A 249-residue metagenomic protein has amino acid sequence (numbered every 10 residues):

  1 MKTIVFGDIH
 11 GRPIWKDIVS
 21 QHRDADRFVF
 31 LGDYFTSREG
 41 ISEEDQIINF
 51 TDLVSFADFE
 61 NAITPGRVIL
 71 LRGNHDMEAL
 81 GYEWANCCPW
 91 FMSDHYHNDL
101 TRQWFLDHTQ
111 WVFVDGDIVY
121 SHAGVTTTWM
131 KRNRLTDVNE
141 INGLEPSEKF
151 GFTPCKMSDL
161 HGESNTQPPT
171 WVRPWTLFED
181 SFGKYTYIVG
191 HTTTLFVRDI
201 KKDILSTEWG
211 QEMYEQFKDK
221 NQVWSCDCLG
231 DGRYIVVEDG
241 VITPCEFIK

Functional and structural regions predicted by a protein language model:
M1, D24-D26, P65-R67, G116 (+1 more regions): A general structural motif
M1-I4, F113-Y120, K220-Q222: Beta-strand-turn-beta hairpins that frame and shape the catalytic cleft of phosphate-ester-processing enzymes
V5-G7, F28-D33, L70-N74, Y120-S121 (+2 more regions): Active-site neighborhood of phospho(di)ester-bond hydrolases with catalytic His/Asp-centered motifs
F6, G11-T101: Core catalytic region of metal-dependent phosphoesterases/phosphodiesterases, especially metallo-beta-lactamase-like
G11-I14, T36-R38, H75-G81, T126-T128 (+3 more regions): Active-site environment of divalent metal-dependent phosphoester hydrolases
G81-A85, K131-R134, I200-K202: Short aromatic-enriched loop/helix-cap "lid" or pocket-rim segments at secondary-structure transitions that line
W90-H97, Q110-G183: Active-site-proximal loop/helix segment associated with metal-binding centers of metalloenzymes
D199-K249: Binuclear metal-dependent phosphoesterase catalytic core
